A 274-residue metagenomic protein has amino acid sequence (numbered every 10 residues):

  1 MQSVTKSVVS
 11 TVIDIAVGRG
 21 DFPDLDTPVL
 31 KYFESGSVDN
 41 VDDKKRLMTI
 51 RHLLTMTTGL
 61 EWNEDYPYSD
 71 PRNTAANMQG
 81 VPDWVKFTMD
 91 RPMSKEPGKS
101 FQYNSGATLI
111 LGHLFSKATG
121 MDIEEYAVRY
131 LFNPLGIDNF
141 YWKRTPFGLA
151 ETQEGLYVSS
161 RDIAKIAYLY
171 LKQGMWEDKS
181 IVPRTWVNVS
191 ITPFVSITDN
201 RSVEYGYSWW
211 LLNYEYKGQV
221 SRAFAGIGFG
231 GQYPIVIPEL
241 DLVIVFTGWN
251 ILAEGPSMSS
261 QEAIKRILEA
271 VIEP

Functional and structural regions predicted by a protein language model:
M1-L25, L53, L111-F115, I163-Y170: Active-site SXXK
R19-L60, D90-P92, T119-V158: Active-site helix/loop module of the DD-peptidase/beta-lactamase fold, centered on the serine-lysine SxxK catalytic
H52-T55, Q102, N139-K143, Y157 (+5 more regions): Structural recognition of the beta-strand scaffold that forms the well-ordered cores of secreted hydrolase catalytic
G59-R144: A small/polar active-site loop signature that marks catalytic segments
A107-L114, E154-M175, Q232-W249: Active-site-proximal alpha-helical segments within enzyme catalytic domains
R129, N133-V187, I191-F194: Flexible, glycine-rich surface segments
I137, N188-V243: Active-site Gly/Thr loop motif
G226-P274: Structured C-terminal helix/loop/strand segments within mature extracytoplasmic catalytic/sensor domains
